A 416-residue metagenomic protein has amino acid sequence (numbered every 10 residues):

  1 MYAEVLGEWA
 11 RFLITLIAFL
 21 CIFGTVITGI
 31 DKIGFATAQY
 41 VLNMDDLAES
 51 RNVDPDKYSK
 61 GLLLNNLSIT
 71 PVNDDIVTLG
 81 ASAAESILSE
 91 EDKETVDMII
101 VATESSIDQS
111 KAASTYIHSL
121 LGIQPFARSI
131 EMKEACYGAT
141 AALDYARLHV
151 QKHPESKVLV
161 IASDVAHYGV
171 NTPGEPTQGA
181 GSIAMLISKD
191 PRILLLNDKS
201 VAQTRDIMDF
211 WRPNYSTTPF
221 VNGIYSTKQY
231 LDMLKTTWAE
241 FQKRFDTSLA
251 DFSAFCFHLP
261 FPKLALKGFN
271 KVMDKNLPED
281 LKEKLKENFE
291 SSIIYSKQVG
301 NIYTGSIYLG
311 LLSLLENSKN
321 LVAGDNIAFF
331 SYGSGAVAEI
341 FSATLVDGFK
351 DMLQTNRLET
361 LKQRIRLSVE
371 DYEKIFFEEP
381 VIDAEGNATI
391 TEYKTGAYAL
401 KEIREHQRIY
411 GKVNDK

Functional and structural regions predicted by a protein language model:
F23-N73, T172-K228, D232, F341-K416: Condensing-enzyme catalytic core mediating Claisen C-C bond formation in acyl metabolism
I30, I76-Y137, D246-V272: Conserved beta-ketoacyl condensing-enzyme motif
K57-G61, N65-V77, S105-K157, D274-S306: Conserved catalytic cysteine-centered active-site region of acyl-thioester-dependent Claisen-condensing enzymes
K93, D108-K111, T115-S119, I123-K235 (+6 more regions): Acyl-thioester C-C bond-transforming condensing/cleaving domain
Y215, P219-K228, D232, A239-V322: A compositional/structural signature marking long, glycine- and acidic/polar-rich segments with frequent tryptophans
